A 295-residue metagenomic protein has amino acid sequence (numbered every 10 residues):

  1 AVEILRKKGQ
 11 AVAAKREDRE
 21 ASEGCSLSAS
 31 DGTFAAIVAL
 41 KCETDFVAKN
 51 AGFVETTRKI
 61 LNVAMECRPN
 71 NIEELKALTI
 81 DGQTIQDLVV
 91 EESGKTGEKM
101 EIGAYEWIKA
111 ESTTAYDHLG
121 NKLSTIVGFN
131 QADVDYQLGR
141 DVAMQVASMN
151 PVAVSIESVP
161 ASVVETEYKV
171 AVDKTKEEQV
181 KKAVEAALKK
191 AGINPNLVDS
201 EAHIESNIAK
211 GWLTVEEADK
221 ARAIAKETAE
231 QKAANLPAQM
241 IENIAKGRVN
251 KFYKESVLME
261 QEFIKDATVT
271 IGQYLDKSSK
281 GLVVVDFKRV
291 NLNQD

Functional and structural regions predicted by a protein language model:
A1-D295: N-terminal assembly/interaction segments in proteins that build large macromolecular machines
